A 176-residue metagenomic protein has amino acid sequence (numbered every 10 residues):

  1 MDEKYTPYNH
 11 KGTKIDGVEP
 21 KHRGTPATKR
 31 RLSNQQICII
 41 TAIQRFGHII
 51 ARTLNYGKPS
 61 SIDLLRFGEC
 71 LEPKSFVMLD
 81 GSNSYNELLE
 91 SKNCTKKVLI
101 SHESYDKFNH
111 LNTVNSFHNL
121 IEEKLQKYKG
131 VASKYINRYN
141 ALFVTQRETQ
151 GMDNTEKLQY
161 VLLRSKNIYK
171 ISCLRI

Functional and structural regions predicted by a protein language model:
M1-I176: Residue-level recognition of single "structural anchor" positions that define or cap local secondary structure
